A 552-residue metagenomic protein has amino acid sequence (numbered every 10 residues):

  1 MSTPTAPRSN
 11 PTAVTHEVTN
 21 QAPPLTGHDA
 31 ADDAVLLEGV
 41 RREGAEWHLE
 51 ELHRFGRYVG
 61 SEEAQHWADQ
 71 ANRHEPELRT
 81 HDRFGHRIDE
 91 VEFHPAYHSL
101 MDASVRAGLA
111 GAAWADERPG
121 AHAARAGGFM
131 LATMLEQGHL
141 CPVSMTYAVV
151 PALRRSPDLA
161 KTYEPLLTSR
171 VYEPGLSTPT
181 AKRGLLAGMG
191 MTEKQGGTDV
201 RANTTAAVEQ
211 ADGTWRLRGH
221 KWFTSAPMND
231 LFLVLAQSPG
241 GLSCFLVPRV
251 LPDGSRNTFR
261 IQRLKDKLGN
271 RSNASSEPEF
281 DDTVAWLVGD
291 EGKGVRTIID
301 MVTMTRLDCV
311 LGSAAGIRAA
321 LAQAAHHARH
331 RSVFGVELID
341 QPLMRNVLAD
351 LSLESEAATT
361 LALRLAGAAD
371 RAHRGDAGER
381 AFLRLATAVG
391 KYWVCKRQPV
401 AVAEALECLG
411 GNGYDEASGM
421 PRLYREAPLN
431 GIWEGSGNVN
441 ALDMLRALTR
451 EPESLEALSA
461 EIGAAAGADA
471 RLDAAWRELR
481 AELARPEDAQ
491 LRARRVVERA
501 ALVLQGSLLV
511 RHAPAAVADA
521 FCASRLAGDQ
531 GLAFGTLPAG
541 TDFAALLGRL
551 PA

Functional and structural regions predicted by a protein language model:
M1-R118, Q137: Extended, charge-enriched "interface" segments that sit outside catalytic cores
R8, G27, A31, E38-D69 (+4 more regions): Alpha-helix capping/hinge segments and adjacent helical runs
R87-T178, T224-A226, E426, W433 (+1 more regions): Internal helix-loop-helix
T214, R218-T258: A short core secondary-structure module
D253, Q262, E277-T305, A322-I339 (+2 more regions): A glycine-rich, basic-preceded beta-loop-alpha segment at the flavin cofactor/substrate interface of flavin-utilizing
N270-I299, G411-V439, T449, W476: Flexible glycine/proline-rich, aromatic-decorated loop/lid segments
E356-K391, L406-E407, R480-A493, V497: C-terminal helix-coil-helix/basic helical segment that borders enzyme active sites and/or dimer interfaces and provides
E451, E461-A552: C-terminal amphipathic alpha-helical interaction region
